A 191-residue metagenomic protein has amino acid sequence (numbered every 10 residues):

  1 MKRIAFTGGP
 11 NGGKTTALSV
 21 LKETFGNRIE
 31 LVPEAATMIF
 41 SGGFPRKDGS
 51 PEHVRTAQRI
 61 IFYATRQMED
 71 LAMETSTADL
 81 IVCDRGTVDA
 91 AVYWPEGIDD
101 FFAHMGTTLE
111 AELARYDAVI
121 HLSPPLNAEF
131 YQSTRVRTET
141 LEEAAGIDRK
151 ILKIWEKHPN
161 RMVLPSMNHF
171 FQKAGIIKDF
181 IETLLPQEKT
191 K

Functional and structural regions predicted by a protein language model:
M1-R3: Pre-Walker A (Motif I) flank of P-loop NTPase domains
F6: Hydrophobic anchor at the beta1->P-loop junction of P-loop NTPases
G9: P-loop (Walker A) phosphate-binding loop of NTP-binding proteins
K14: Conserved lysine of the Walker
S19-A64: Conserved substrate/cofactor phosphate-moiety recognition/catalytic segment in nucleotide-dependent phosphotransferases
S19-F25, R59-A78, A103-Y116: Short amphipathic alpha-helices and their capping/turn segments at secondary-structure boundaries
P45-D99: Conserved nucleotide-sensing/catalytic segment adjacent to the nucleotide-binding pocket in NTP-handling enzymes
Y93, G97-E156, N168-G175, L185: A glycine- and Lys/Arg-enriched "phosphate-lid" helix/loop adjacent to the NTP-binding pocket of small-molecule kinases
